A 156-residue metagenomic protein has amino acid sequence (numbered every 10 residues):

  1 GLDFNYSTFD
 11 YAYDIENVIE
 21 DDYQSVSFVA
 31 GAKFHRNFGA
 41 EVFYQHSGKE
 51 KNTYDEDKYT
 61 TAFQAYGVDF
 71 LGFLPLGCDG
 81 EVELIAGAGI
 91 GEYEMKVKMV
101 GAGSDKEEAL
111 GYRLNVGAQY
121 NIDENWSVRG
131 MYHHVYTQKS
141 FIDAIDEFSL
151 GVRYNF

Functional and structural regions predicted by a protein language model:
G1-Y11: Short N-terminal segments immediately surrounding and downstream of signal-peptide cleavage
L2, D21-D22, K33-R36, Q45-G48 (+6 more regions): N-terminal targeting leader peptides, primarily classical Sec-type signal peptides for secretion
Y6-T8, S27-V100, F148-F156: Gram-negative (and chloroplast) outer-membrane scaffold detector with strong preference for beta-barrel transmembrane
Y11-N17, S25-A30: Short secondary-structure capping/turn segments at boundaries of alpha-helices and beta-strands
Y13-V18, N52-T60, K98-D105, V135-S140: Extracellular loop and loop/strand-boundary signature of outer-membrane beta-barrel proteins
D22-V26, A62-Y66, K106-Y112, A144-F148: Residues that define the transmembrane beta-barrel architecture of outer-membrane proteins
H46-Y54, L114, I122-F156: Predominantly the C-terminal beta-signal and adjacent terminal strand-loop region of outer-membrane beta-barrel
E92-Y136: A charged, solvent-exposed segment within the mature domains of Sec-exported extracytoplasmic proteins
